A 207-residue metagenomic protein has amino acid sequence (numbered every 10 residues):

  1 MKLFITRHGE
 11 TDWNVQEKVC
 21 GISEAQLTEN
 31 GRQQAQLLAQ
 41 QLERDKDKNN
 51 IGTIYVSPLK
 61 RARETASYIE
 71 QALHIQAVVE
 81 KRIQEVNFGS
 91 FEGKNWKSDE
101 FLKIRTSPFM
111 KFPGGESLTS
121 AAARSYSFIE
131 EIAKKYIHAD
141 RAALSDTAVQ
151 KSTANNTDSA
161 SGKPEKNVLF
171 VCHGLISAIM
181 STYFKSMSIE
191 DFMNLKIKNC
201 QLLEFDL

Functional and structural regions predicted by a protein language model:
M1-F4: Extreme N-terminal starter segment of soluble prokaryotic enzymes
E10-I75, E116: Active-site-proximal alpha-helix that buttresses catalytic centers in soluble enzyme cores
V15-K18, A66, G89-G93, T182-Y183: Short aromatic-enriched loop/helix-cap "lid" or pocket-rim segments at secondary-structure transitions that line
L37, Q41, E64, Y68 (+3 more regions): Alpha-helical elements of Rossmann-like donor-binding domains used by nucleotide-donor carbohydrate transfer enzymes
V56-S57, A123, V171-C172: Short beta-strand scaffold positions
R63, L73, E130-D146, N156-D158 (+1 more regions): Active-site-adjacent alpha-helix immediately C-terminal to a catalytic or transition-state-stabilizing loop
Q71-S127: Phosphate-handling substructures
